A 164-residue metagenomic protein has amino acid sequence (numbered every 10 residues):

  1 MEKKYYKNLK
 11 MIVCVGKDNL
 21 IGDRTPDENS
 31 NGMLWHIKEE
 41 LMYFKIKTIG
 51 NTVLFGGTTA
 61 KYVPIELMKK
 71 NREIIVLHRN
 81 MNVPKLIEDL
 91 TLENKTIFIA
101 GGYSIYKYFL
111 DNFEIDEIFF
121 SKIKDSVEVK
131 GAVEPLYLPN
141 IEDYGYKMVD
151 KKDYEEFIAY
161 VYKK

Functional and structural regions predicted by a protein language model:
M1-K164: Enzymes that bind and transform nitrogen-containing heteroaromatic metabolites
